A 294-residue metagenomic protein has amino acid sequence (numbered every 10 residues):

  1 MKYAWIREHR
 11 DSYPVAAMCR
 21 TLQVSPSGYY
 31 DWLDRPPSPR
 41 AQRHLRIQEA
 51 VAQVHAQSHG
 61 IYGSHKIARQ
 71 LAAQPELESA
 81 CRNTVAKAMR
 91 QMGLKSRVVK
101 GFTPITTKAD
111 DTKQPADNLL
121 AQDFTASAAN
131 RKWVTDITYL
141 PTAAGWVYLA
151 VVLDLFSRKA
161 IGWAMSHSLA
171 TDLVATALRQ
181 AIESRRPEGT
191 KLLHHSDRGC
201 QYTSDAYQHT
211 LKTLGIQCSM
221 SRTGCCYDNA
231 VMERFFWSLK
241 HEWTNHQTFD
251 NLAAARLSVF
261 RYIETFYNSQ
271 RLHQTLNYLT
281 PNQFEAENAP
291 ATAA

Functional and structural regions predicted by a protein language model:
M1-A294: Charged DNA-binding/catalytic regions of mobile-element recombinases
